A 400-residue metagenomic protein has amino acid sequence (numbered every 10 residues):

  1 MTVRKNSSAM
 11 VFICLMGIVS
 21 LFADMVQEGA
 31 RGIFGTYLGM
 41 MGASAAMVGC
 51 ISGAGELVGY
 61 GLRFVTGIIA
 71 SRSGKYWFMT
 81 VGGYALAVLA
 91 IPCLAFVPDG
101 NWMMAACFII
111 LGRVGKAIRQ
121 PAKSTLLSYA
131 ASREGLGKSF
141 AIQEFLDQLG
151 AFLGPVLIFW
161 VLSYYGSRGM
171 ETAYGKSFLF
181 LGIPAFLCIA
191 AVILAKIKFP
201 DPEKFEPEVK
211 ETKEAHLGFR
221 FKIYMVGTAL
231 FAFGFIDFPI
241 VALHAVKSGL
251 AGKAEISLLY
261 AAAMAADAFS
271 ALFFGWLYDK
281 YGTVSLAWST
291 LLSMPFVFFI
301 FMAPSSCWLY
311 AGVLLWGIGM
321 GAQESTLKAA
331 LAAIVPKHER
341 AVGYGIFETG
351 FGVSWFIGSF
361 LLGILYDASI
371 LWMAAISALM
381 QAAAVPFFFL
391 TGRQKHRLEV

Functional and structural regions predicted by a protein language model:
V3-G59, I223-L259: Helix-loop boundary and gating motifs at the non-cytosolic
L21, A90, N101-R119, A229 (+1 more regions): Hydrophobic core of transmembrane alpha-helices in multi-pass small-molecule transporters, especially MFS/SLC-type
T36, M40, L153-A173, I357-W372: Transmembrane alpha-helix termini and helix-breaking/packing motifs in multi-pass membrane transporters
L62-K75, L162, S270-G282, Y366: Helix-to-loop junctions at the C-terminal end of transmembrane segments in multipass secondary transporters
R72-Y84, D279-L291: Cytoplasmic membrane-interface "Motif A"-like loop-to-helix N-cap segments of 12-TM Major Facilitator Superfamily
A85-D99, L292-P304: C-terminal ends and interior cores of transmembrane alpha-helices in multi-pass membrane transporters/permeases
I118-A131, A322-V335: Intracellular juxtamembrane helix-capping segments at the cytosolic ends of symmetry-related transmembrane helices
G175-I193, M373-F389: Symmetry-related core transmembrane helices of the 12-TM Major Facilitator Superfamily/SLC fold
